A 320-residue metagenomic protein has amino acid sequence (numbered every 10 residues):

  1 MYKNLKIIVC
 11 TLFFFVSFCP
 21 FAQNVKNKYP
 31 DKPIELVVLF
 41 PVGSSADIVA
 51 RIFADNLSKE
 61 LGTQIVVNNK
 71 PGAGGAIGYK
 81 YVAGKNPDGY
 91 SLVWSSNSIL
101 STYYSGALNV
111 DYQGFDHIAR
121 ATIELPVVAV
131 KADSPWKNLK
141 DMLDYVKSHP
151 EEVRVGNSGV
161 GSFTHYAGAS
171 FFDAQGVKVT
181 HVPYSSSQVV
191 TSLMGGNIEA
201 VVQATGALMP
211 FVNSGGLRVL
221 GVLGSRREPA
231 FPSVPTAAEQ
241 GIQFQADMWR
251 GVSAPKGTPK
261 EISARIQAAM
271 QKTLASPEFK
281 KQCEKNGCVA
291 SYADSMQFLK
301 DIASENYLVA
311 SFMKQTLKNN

Functional and structural regions predicted by a protein language model:
M1-D31, N320: Short, low-complexity disordered leader/linker segments with a strong preference for bacterial N-terminal type II
Q23-G114, E152, V177-V202, F211 (+2 more regions): N-terminal (or domain-start) structured segment
D31-P33, D173-A174, K260-N320: An extracytoplasmic/periplasmic, membrane-proximal ligand-sensing/linker region
G84-Y90, Y103-Q188, I242, W249-Q282: Hinge/capping helix and adjacent helix->loop/strand transition within the periplasmic-binding protein
S96-N97, A132, A204-G206, G224-S225 (+1 more regions): Short secondary-structure boundary segments
E152, G156-V234: Ligand-binding pocket segment of bilobal, Venus flytrap-like solute-binding proteins
L208-A275, S304-Y307: C-terminal lobe and pocket-closing loops of periplasmic/extracytoplasmic Venus-flytrap solute-binding proteins
